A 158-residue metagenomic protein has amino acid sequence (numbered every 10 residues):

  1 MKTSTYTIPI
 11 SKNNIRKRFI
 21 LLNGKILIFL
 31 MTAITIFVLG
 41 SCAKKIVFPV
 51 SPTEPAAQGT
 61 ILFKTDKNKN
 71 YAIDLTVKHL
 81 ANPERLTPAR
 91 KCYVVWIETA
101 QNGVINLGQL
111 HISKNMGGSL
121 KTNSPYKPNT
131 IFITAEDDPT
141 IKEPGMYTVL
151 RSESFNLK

Functional and structural regions predicted by a protein language model:
M1-C42: Sec-dependent bacterial lipoprotein signal peptides
K2-I10, C42-K158: N-terminal targeting/export leaders
